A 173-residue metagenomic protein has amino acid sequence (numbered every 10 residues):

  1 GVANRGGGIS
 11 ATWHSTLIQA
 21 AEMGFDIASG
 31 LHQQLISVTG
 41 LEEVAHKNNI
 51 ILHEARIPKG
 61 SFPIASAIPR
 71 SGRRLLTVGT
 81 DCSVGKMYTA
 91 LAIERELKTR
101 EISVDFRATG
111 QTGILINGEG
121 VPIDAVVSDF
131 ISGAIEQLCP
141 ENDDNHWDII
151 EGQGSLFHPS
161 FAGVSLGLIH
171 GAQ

Functional and structural regions predicted by a protein language model:
G1, L76, W147-I149, Q173: Structural motif
N4-T12, H158-A162: Glycine/threonine-rich flexible loop motifs
G6, W13-R74: Extreme N-terminal, non-catalytic leader segments that precede Walker-type/kinase nucleotide-binding cores
H14-I18, R95, L166: Alpha-helical segments flanking ligand/cofactor-binding loops in enzyme cores
D26-Q33, T77-V84, V121-A125: Flexible, glycine/proline-enriched loop segments at strand-loop-helix junctions that form or flank small-ligand binding
F62-F106: Walker A (P-loop) phosphate-binding motif
E96-G171: ATP-dependent carboxylate-amine ligase catalytic core
